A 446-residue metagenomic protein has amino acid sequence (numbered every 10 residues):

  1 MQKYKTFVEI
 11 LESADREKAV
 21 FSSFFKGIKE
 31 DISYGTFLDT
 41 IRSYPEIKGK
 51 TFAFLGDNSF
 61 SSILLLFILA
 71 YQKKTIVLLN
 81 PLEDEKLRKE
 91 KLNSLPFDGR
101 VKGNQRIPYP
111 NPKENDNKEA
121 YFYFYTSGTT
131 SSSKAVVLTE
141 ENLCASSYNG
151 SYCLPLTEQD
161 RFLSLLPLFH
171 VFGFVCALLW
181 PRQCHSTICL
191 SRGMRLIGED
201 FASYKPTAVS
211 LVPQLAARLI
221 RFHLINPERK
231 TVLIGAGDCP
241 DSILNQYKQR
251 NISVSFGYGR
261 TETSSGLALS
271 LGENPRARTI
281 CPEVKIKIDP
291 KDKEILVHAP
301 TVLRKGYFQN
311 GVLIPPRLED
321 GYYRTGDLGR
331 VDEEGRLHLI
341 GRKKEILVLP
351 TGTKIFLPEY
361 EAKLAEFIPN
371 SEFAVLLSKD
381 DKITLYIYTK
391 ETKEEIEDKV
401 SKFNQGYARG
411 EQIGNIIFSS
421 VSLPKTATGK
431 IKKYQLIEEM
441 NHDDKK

Functional and structural regions predicted by a protein language model:
Q2-Y4, E12-A19, P108-Y125, S131-S132 (+1 more regions): Conserved pre-ATP/AMP-binding loop-to-beta segment of ANL
V20-K48, E85-K89, A135-E141: Conserved AMP-binding/adenylate-forming core of the ANL superfamily
E30-Y34, Y121-Y148: Conserved AMP-binding A3 loop
Y44-L82, L165: Conserved AMP-binding/adenylate-forming
F54, A299, L328-E411, S422: AMP-binding/adenylate-forming catalytic core of the ANL superfamily
C144-R161, L168-A208, P213-A216, F222-L224: Conserved AMP-binding/adenylation subdomain of ANL enzymes
T207-L211, L219-N274, S371: Gly/Ser/Thr-rich phosphate-binding loop
T279-I280, P290-E319, R336, R342 (+1 more regions): Conserved ATP/PPi-binding loop(s) of AMP-dependent carboxylate-activating enzymes
